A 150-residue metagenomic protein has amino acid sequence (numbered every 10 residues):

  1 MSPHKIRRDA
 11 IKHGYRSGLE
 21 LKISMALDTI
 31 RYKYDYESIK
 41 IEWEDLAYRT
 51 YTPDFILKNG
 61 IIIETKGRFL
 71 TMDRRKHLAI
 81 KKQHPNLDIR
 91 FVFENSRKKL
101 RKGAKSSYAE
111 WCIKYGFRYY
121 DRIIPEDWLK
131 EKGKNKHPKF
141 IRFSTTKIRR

Functional and structural regions predicted by a protein language model:
M1-R150: Nucleic-acid endo/exonuclease domains
